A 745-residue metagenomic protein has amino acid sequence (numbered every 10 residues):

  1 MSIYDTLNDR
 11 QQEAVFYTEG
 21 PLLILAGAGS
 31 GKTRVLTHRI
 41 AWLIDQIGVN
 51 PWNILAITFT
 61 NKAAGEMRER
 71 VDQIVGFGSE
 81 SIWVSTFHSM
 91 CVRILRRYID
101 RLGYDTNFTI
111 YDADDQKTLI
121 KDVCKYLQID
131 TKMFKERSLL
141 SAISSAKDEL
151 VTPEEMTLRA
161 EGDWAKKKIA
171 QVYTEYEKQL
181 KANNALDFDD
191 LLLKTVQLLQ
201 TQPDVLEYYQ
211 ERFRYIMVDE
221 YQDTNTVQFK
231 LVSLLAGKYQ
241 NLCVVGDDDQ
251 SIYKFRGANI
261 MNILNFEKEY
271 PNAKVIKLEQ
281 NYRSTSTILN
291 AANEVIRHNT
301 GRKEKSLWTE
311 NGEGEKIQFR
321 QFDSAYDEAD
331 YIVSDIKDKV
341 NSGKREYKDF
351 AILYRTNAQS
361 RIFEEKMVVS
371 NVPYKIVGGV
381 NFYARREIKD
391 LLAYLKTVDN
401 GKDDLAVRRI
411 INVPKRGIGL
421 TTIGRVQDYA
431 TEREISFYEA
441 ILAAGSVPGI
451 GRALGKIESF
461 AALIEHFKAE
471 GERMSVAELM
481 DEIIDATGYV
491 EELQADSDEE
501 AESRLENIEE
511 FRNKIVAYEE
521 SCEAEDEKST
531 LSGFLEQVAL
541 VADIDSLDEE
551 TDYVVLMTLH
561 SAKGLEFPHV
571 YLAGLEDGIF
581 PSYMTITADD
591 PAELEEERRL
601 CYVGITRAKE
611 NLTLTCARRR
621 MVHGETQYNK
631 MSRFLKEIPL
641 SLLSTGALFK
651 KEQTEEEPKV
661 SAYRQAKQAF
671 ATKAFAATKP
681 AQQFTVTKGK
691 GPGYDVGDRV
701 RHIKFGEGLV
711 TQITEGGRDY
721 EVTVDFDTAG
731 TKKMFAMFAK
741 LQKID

Functional and structural regions predicted by a protein language model:
M1-T106, I110, K117, N183 (+3 more regions): P-loop NTPase Walker
T6-F16, G20-I24, V35, G48 (+7 more regions): Conserved helicase NTPase motor core
N8, I57, V84, T109-A113 (+15 more regions): Conserved phosphate/pyrophosphate-binding and hydrolysis machinery centered on Walker-type P-loop NTPases, extending
T18, S79-I82, D100-D190, F213 (+3 more regions): ATP-hydrolysis module of ASCE/P-loop NTPase motor domains, specifically the Walker B Asp-Glu catalytic pair
G20, V49-N53, G78-S81, K238-N241 (+9 more regions): Short glycine-/polar-rich loops that comprise or flank the Walker A/P-loop and associated switch/sensor motifs
A28-L36, I99, P271-K274, E279-P373 (+5 more regions): Helicase P-loop NTPase motor core
L158, G162, E346, S360-V372 (+3 more regions): Conserved helicase C-terminal RecA-like lobe
D548, G574-D745: C-terminal accessory regions
